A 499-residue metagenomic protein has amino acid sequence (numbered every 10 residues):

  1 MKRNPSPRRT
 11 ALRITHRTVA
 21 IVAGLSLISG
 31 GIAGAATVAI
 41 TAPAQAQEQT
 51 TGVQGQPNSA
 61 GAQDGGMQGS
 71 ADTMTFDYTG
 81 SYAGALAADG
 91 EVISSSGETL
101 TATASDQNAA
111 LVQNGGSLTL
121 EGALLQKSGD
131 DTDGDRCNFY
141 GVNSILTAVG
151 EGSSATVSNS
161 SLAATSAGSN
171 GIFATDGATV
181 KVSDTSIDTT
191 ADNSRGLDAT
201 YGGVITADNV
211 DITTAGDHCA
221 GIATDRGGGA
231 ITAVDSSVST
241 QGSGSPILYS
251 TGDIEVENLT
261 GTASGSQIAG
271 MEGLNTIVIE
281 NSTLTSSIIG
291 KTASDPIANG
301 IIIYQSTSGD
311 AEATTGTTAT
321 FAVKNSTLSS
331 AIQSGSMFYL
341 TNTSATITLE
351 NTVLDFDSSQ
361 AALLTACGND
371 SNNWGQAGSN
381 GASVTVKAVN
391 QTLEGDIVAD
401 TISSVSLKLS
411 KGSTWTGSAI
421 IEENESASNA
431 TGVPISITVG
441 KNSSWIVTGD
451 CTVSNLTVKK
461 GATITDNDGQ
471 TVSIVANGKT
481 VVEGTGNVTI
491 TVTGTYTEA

Functional and structural regions predicted by a protein language model:
M1-G24: Bacterial Sec-dependent N-terminal signal peptides
R17-T37: Sec-dependent N-terminal signal peptides of Gram-positive bacterial secreted proteins and lipoproteins
G31-V53: Sec-dependent signal peptide cleavage junction
G61, G65-T132, V488-A499: N-terminal segments that cap or nucleate solenoid repeat domains
T75-G84, A104-L111, G134-A148, S166-F173 (+9 more regions): Extracellular beta-strand/beta-solenoid scaffold signature
V92-G97, S117-A123, S154-N159, T179-T185 (+17 more regions): All-beta strand scaffolds that present successive hydrophobic residues in beta-strands
E98, A102-A104, N108-L111, T119-G171 (+2 more regions): Post-signal peptide N-terminal segment of secreted/secretory-pathway proteins
T431-P434, V447-T457, T471-V475: Surface-exposed loop/turn positions within long extracellular repeat scaffolds, especially the passenger domains
